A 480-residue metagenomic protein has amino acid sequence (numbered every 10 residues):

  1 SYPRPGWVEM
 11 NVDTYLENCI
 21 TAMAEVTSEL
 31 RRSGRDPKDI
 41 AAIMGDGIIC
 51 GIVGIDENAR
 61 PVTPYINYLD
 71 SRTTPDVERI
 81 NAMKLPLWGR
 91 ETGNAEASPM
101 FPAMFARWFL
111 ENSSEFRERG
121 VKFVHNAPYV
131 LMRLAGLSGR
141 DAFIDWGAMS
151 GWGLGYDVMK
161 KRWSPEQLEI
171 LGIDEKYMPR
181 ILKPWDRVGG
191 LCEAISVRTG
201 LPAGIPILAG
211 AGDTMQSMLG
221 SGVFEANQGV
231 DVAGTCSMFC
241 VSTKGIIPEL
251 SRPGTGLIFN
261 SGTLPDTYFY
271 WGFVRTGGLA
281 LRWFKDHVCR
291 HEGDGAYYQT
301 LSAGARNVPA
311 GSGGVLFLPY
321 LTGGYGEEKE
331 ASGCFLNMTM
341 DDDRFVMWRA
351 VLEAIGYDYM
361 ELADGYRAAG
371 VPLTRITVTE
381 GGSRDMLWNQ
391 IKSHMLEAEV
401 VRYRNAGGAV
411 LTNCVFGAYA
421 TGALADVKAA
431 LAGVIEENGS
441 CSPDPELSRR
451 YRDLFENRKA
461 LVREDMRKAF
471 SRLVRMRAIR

Functional and structural regions predicted by a protein language model:
S1-D36: N-terminal phosphate-binding loop and adjacent alpha-helix
M10, I40-G47, I66-L69, T92-F101 (+8 more regions): Active-site nucleophile and cofactor-binding loops and adjacent substrate-binding regions of central metabolic enzymes
D13, A41-A82, E115, L137 (+1 more regions): Glycine/Thr-rich phosphate-binding loops that ligate phosphate moieties of nucleotide and other phosphorylated ligands
D13, A82-S98, T199-P202, N227-V230 (+1 more regions): A polyampholytic, Gly/Pro-enriched intrinsically disordered region
V26, R31-G34, D39-A41, V121-L131: Conserved phosphate-binding loops in N-terminal lobes of ATP-dependent enzymes of the actin/Hsp70/sugar-kinase
R35-I40, E118, P202, F224-A226 (+1 more regions): Short helix-loop-beta connector
G45, G89-G212, L281, D286 (+3 more regions): Gly/Ser/Thr-rich active-site cleft segment
G155-P265, T276, E292-A296, A303 (+4 more regions): ATP-dependent carbohydrate kinase catalytic cores
